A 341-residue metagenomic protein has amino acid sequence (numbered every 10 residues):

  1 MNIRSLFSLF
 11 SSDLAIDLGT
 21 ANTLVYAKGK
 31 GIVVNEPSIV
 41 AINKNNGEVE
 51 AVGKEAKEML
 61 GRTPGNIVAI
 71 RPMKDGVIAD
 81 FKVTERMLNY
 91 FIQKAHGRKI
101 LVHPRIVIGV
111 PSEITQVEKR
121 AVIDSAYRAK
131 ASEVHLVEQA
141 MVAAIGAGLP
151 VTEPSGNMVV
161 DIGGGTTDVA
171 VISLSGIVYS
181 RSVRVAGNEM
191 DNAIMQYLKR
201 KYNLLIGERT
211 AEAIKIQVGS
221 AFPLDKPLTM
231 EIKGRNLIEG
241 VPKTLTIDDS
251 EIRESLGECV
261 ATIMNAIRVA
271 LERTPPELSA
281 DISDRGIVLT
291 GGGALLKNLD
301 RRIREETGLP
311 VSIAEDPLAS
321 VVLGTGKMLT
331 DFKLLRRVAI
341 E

Functional and structural regions predicted by a protein language model:
M1-I162, A170-V288, A294-E341: Nucleotide/phosphate-binding catalytic cleft detector across ATP-hydrolyzing and phosphate-transferring enzymes
